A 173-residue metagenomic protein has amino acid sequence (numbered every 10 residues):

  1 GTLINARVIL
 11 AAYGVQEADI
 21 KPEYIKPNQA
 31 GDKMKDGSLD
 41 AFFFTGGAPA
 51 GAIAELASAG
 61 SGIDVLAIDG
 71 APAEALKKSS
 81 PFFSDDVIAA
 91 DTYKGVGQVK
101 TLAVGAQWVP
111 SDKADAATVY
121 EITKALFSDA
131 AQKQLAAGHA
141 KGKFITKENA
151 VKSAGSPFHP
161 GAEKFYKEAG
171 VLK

Functional and structural regions predicted by a protein language model:
G1-D36, E148, K152, S156 (+1 more regions): Bilobed "Venus flytrap"/periplasmic-binding protein-like clamshell domains and structurally analogous long
N5-V8, A52, E121-A125, K164-F165: Alpha-helical scaffold segments in soluble metabolic enzymes
L10, G37-S38, T45-G47, L56-S61 (+4 more regions): N-terminal secretory/targeting leader peptides
A11-V15, K35-L39, S58, K124-Q132 (+2 more regions): Sec-exported extracytoplasmic/periplasmic mature domains
D19-S80: Ligand-binding pocket segment of bilobal, Venus flytrap-like solute-binding proteins
D64-E121, Q134, P157-F158, F165 (+1 more regions): C-terminal lobe and pocket-closing loops of periplasmic/extracytoplasmic Venus-flytrap solute-binding proteins
L126-F144: Periplasmic-binding protein-like
G142-T146, S156-K173: Conserved C-terminal helix/tail region of periplasmic/extracytoplasmic solute-binding proteins
